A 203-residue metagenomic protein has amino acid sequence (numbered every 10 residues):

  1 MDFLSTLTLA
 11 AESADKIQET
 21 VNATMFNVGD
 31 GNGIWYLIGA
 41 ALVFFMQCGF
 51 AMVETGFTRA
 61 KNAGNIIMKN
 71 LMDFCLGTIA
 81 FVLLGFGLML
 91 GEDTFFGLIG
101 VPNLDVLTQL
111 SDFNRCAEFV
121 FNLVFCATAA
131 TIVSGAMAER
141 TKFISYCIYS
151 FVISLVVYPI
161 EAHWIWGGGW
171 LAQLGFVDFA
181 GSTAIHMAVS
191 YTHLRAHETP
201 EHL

Functional and structural regions predicted by a protein language model:
M1-D30: Short, strongly hydrophobic alpha-helical membrane anchors
F26-C48: Mature N-terminal segment immediately following signal peptide/propeptide cleavage in secreted/periplasmic
F50-G64, V124-I144, E161-W170, F176: Membrane-water interface regions at transmembrane-helix termini and the short interhelical loops of multi-pass membrane
K61-C75: Loop-to-helix transition at the N-terminal end of transmembrane alpha-helices
V82-V101, G135, E139-R140, I160-A172: Transmembrane alpha-helix boundary signature
L83-I132: Membrane-interface helix-loop-helix modules in multi-pass inner-membrane proteins
V124, T183-Y191: Membrane-interface loop-to-helix entry segments
T192-E201: Conserved small/polar residues in nucleotide/adenosyl-binding loops
